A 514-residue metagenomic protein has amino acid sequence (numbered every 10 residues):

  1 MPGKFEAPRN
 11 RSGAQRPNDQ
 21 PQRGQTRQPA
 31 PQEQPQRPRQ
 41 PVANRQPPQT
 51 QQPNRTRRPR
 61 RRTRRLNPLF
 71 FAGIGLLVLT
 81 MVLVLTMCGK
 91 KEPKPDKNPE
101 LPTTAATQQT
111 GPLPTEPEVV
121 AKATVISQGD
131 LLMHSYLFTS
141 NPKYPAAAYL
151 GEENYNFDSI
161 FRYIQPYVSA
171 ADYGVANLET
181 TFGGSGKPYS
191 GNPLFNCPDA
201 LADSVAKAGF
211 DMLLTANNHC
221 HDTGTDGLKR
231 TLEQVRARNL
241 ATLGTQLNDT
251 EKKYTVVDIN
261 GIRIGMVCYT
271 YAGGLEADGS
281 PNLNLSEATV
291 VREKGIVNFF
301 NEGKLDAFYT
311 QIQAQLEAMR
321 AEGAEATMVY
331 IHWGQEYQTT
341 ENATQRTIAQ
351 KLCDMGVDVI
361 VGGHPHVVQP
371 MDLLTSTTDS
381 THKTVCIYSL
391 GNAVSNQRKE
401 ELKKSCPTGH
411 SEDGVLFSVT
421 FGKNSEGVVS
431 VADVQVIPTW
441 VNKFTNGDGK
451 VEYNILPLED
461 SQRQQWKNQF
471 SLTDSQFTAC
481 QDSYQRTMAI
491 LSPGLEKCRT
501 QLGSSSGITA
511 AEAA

Functional and structural regions predicted by a protein language model:
M1-R64: N-terminal targeting leaders characterized by basic, low-complexity, disordered sequences that direct proteins
P2-K4, L66-A514: Acidic, metal/ion-coordinating pockets
